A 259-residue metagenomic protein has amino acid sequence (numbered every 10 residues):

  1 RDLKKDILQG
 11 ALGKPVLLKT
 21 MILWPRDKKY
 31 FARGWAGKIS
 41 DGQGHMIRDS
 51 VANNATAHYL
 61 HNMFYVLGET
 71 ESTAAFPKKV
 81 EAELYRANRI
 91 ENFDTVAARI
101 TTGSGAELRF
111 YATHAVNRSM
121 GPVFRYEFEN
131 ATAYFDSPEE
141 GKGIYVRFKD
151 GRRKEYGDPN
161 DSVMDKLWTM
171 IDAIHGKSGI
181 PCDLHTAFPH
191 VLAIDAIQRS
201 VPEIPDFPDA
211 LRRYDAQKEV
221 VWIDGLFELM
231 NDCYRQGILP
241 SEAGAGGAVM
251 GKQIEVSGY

Functional and structural regions predicted by a protein language model:
R1, A97-R99: Short, intrinsically disordered, charge-balanced linker/junction segments flanking boundaries in proteins
R1, N53-F64, D161-W168, H185-A196: A structural signal for well-ordered alpha-helical segments within the folded catalytic domains of diverse enzymes
R1-V80, R86-R89: Predominantly a Rossmann-like dinucleotide-binding segment in NAD(P)-dependent oxidoreductases
K5-L8, W168-H175, L192: Surface-exposed alpha-helical segments enriched in charged/polar residues
V51, D158-P159, K218: A general boundary/transition motif marking the beginning of the first structured unit of a protein
A75-F76, D94-V96: C-terminal peripheral helix-coil segments that are non-catalytic and often amphipathic
L84, N88-F93, I100-I171, S178-T186 (+1 more regions): NAD(P)-dinucleotide binding in Rossmann-like oxidoreductases
A173-Y259: C-terminal helix-rich "cap/oligomerization" subdomain common to oxidoreductases
